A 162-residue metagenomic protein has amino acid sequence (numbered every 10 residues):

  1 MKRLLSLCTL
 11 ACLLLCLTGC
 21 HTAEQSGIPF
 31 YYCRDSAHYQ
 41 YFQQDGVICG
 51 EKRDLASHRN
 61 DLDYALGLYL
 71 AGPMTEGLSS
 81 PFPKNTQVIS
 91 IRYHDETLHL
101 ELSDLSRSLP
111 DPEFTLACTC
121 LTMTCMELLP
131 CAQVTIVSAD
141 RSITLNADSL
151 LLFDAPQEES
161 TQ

Functional and structural regions predicted by a protein language model:
R3-C8, L14, G19-Q162: Bimodal "functional hotspot" detector
